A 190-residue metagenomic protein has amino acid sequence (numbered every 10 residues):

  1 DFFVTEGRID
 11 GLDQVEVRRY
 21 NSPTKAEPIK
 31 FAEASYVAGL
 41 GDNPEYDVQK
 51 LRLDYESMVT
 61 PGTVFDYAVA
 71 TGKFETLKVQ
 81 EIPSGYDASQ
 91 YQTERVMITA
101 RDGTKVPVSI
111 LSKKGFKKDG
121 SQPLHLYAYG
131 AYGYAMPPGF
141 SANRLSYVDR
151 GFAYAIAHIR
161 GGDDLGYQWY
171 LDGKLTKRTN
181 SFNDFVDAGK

Functional and structural regions predicted by a protein language model:
D1-R8: Loop/turn-rich, solvent-exposed surfaces of beta-rich toroidal or solenoidal domains
I9-D10, S22, S57, D102: A generic beta-sheet turn/junction motif
D10-R18, V59-D66: Structural motif
Y20-P23, V69-A70: Short loop/turn segments that connect beta-strands within beta-propeller blades
P23-F31: Blade-edge beta-strand/turn elements of extracellular beta-propeller and related beta-sheet repeat scaffolds
K30-K190: Serine-hydrolase catalytic core recognition
